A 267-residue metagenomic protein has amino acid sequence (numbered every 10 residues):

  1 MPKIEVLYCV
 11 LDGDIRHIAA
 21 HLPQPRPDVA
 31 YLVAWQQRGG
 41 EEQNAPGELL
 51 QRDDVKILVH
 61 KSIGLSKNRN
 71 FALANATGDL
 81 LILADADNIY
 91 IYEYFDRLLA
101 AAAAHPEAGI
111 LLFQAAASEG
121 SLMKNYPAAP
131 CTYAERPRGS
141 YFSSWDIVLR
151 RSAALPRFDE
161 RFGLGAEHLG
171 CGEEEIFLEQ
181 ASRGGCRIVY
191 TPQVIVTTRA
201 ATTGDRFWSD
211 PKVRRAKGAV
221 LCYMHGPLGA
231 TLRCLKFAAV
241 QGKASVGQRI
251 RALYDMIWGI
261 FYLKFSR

Functional and structural regions predicted by a protein language model:
I18-V59: Acidic donor-binding segment of Leloir-type glycosyltransferases
H60-A76: Glycine-rich, basic loop-to-helix element that forms the pyrophosphate-binding segment of sugar-nucleotide handling
L81: Short aromatic/hydrophobic "clamp" motif used to bind/position activated sugar donors
E93-Y126: Conserved donor NDP-sugar-binding/catalytic core segment of glycosyltransferases
E119, C131-R150, F162, H168-L169: A recurrent flexible, glycine/aromatic-enriched loop bordering the glycosyltransferase active site that acts as
L164-E179: Acidic donor-binding loop at a coil-to-helix junction in glycosyltransferase catalytic cores that engages
G185-T197, D210: Catalytic beta-strand/loop signature of glycosyltransferases that borders the donor
W208-R267: Non-catalytic, C-terminal membrane-associated alpha-helical segments of glycosyltransferases
